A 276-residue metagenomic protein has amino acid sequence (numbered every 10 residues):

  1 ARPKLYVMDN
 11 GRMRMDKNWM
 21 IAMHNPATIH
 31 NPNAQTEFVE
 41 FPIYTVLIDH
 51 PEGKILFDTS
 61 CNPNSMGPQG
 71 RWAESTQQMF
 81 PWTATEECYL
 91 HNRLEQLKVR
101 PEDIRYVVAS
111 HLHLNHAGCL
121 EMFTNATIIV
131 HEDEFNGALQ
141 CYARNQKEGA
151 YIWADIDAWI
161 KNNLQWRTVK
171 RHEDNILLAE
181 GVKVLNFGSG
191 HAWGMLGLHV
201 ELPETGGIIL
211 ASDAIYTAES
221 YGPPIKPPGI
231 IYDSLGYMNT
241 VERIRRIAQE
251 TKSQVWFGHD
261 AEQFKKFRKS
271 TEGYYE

Functional and structural regions predicted by a protein language model:
A1-N92, D103, E204-S212, R243 (+2 more regions): Metallo-beta-lactamase
V7, W19, T45-D49, I55 (+1 more regions): Core dinuclear metal-dependent hydrolase active-site scaffold
N10-G11, T59-N62, L112, D133-E134 (+3 more regions): Active-site metal-binding loops of divalent metal-dependent hydrolases
R14, P63-S65, N136, Y216-A218 (+1 more regions): Feature marks short, surface-exposed loop/turn motifs that line or immediately flank catalytic pockets and channel
Q78-N92, G197, E201-E276: Cap/insert and terminal regions of metallo-dependent hydrolase folds
W82-D103, E132-F187, G236-K252: Metallo-beta-lactamase
I104-N115: Metallo-beta-lactamase
E121-T124: Short, conserved loop/helix-junction motifs that constitute active-site signature segments in enzyme catalytic cores
